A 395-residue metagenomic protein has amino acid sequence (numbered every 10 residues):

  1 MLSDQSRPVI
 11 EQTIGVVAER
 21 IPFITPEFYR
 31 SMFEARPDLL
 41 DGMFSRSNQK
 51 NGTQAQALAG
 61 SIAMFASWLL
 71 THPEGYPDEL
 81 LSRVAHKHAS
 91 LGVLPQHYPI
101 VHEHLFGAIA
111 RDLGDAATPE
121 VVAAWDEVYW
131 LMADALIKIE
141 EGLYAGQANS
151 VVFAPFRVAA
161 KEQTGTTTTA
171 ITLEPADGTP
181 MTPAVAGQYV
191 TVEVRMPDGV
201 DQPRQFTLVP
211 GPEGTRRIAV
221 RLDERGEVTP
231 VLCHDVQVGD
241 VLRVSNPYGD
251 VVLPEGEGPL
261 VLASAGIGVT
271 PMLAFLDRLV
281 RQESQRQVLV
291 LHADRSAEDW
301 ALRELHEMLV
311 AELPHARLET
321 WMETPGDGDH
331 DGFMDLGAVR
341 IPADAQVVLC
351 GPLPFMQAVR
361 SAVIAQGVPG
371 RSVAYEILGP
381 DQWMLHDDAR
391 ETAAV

Functional and structural regions predicted by a protein language model:
M1-F153: Globin-like tetrapyrrole-binding proteins
N149-V241, D294-S296, E307, W321-P325: Ferredoxin-reductase
G187, G268, P352: Short, conserved phosphate/pyrophosphate- and ester-handling motifs at nucleotide-, phospho-/glycolipid
R195-G199, N246-V251: Short, charged beta-turn/beta-strand-edge "cap" motif at the junction between a beta-strand and an adjacent loop
D240, R286, G370-S372: Short acidic capping loops at alpha-helix termini that bridge into adjacent secondary structure
V252, V261-A263, I267-E283: Phosphate-binding glycine-rich loops and their immediate beta-loop-alpha structural context
P259-V261, L289, Q346: Structural motif
L291-V395: Reductase modules of NAD(P)H-dependent flavoproteins
